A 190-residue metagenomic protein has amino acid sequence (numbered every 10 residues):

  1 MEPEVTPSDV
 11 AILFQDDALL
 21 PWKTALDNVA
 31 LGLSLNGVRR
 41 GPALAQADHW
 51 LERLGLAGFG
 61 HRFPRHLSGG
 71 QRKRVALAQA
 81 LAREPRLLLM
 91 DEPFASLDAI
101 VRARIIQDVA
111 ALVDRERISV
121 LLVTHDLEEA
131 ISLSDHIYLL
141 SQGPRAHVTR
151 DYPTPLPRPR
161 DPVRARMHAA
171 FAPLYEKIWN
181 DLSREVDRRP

Functional and structural regions predicted by a protein language model:
T6, L26, E52, G60-F63: Signature (C-motif/LSGGQ) region and adjacent switch/coupling loops of ABC-type ATPase nucleotide-binding domains
V10-A18, S119-L121: ABC nucleotide-binding domain signature
K23-A30: Short coil-to-helix segment of the ABC ATPase nucleotide-binding domain corresponding to the Q-loop/switch region
S34, G41-F59, A111: Conserved ABC ATPase "signature" region
R62-R65, R83: Conserved signature/switch motifs of ABC ATPase nucleotide-binding domains
L77: Hydrophobic anchor residue at the start of the ABC signature
L88-D91: Catalytic Walker B motif of ABC-type/P-loop ATPase nucleotide-binding domains
R102-E116: Helical segment within the ABC ATPase nucleotide-binding domain
